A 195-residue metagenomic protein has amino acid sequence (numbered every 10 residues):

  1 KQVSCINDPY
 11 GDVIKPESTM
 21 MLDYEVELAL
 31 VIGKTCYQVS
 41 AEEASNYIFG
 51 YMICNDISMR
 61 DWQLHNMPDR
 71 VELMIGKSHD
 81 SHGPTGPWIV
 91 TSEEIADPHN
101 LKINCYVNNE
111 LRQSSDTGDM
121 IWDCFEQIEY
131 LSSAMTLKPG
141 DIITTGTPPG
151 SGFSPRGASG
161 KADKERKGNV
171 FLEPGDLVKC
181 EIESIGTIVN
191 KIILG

Functional and structural regions predicted by a protein language model:
K1-E17: Extended, compositionally biased flexible segments
C5, A29-V31, P84-W88: Conserved hydrophobic/aromatic beta-strand scaffold that supports enzyme active sites
P9, V39-A41, D61-Q63: Short helix/loop capping segments that flank catalytic or ligand/cofactor-binding pockets
V13-L22, L28, C36-E43, E72-K77 (+2 more regions): A generic local secondary-structure boundary/capping motif
E27-V31, M52, N104: Residues embedded in well-ordered beta-strands
A41-M52: Short Gly/aromatic-enriched secondary-structure transition segments
R60-G195: Catalytic-pocket segment enriched in acidic/His residues
